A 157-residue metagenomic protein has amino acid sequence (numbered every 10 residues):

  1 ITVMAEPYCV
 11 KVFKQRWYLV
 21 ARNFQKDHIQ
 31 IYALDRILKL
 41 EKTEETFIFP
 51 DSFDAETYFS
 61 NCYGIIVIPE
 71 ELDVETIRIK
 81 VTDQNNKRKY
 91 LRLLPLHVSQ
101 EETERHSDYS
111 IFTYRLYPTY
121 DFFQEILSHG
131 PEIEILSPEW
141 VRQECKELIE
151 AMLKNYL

Functional and structural regions predicted by a protein language model:
I1-T76: Core beta-strand-centered patch of the WYL/Sm-like small regulatory domain
S60-L157: Polybasic (Lys/Arg-rich)
